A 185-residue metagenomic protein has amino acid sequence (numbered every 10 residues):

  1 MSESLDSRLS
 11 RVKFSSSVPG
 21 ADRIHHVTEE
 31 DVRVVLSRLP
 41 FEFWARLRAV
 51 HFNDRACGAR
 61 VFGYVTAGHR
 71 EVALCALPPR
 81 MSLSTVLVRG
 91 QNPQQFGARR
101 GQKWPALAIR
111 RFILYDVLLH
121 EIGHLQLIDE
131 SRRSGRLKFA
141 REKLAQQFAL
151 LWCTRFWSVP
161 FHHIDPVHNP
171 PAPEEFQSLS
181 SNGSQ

Functional and structural regions predicted by a protein language model:
M1-L87, R99-L107: A metal-dependent hydrolase signature that marks the N-terminal structural subdomain at the beginning of catalytic folds
S2, D6-K13, S17-P19, H26 (+1 more regions): Long, well-structured alpha-helical subdomains associated with metal-dependent extracellular/ecto-lumenal hydrolases
T28, Y115, R141: Hydrophobic (often cysteine-bearing) scaffold residues that line and stabilize catalytic clefts of nucleotide/cofactor
L83-G101, F176-Q177, G183: Charged, glycine/proline-rich intrinsically disordered loops and linkers
P93-L118, S131-L137: Short pre-active-site segment immediately N-terminal to the catalytic Zn-binding motif
D116-D129, A145: Active-site recognition of the HExxH zinc-binding catalytic motif
D129-E142, P160-I164: Short conserved catalytic/interaction loops centered on acidic-Pro-aromatic/His motifs
A140-R155: An active-site-proximal "capping" alpha-helix that borders the catalytic cofactor pocket
